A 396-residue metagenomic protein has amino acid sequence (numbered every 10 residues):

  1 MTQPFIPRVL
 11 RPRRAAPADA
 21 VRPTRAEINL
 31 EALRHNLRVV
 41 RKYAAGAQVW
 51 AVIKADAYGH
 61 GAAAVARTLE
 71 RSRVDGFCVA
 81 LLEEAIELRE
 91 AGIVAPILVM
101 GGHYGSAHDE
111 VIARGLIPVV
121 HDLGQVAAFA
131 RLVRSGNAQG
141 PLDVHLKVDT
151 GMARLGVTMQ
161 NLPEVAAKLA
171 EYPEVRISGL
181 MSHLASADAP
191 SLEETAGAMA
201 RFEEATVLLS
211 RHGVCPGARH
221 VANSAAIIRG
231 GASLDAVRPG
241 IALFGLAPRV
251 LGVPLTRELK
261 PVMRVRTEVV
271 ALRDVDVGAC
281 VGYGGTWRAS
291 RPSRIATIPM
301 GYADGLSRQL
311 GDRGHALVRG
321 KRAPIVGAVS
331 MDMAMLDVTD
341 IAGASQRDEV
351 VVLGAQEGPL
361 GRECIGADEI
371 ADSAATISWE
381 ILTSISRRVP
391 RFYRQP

Functional and structural regions predicted by a protein language model:
T2-R34, R38, K42, Q48 (+6 more regions): Active-site anion/phosphate-binding pocket segments in diverse small-molecule metabolic enzymes
F5, V9, A20, T24-I28 (+2 more regions): Active-site-proximal beta-alpha core segment in soluble small-molecule metabolic enzymes
